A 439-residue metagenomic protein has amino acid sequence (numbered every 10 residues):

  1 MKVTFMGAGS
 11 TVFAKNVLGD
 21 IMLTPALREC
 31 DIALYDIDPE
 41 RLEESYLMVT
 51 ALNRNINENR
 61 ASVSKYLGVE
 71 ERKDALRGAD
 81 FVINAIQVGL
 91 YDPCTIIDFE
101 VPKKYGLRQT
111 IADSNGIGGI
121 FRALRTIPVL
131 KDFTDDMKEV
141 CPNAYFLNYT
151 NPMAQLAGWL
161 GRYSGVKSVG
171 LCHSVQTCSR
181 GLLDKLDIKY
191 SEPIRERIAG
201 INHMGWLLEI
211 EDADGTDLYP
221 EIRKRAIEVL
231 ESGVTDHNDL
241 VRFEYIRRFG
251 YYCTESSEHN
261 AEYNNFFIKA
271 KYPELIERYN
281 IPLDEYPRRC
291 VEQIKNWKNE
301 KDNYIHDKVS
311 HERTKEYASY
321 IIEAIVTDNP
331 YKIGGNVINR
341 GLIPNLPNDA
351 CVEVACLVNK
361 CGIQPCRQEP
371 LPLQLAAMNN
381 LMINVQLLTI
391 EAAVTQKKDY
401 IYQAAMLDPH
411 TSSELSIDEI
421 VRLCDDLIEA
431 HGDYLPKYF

Functional and structural regions predicted by a protein language model:
T4, D31-A33, K167-D187, I194-R197: Catalytic or ion-translocation cores adjacent to nucleophile or general acid/base/metal-coordination motifs in diverse
F5-E29: N-terminal Rossmann-like dinucleotide-binding module
L23-A26, T50-R54, E139, G158-S168 (+1 more regions): Short, surface-exposed basic-aromatic patches at helix termini and helix-loop junctions that form
L23-R60: Glycine-rich phosphate-binding loop and adjoining beta1-alpha1-beta2 segment of Rossmann-like nucleotide-binding folds
R54-D80, Q87-L90, Q109-G119, A123 (+1 more regions): A structured beta-alpha segment of the ubiquitous adenosine-cofactor-binding alpha/beta core
F81-K103: Short, solvent-exposed beta-strand-terminating loops
K104-R162, K167-V175, S179: Rossmann-like NAD(P)(H) cofactor-binding subdomain of soluble oxidoreductases
D187-F439: Long, compositionally biased stretches enriched for glycine and/or charged residues
